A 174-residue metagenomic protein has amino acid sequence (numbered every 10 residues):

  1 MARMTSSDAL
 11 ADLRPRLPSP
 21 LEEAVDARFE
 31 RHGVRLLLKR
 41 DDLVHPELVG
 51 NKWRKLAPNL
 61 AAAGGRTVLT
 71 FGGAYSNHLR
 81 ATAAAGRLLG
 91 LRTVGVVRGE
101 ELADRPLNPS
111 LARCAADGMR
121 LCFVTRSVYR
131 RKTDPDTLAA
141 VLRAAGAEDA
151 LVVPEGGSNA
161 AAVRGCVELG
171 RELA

Functional and structural regions predicted by a protein language model:
M1-A174: PLP-dependent amino-acid enzyme catalytic core
